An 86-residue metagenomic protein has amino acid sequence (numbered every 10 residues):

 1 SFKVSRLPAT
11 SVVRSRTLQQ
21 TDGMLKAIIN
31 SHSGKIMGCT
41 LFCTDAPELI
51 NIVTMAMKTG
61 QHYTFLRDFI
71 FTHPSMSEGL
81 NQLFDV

Functional and structural regions predicted by a protein language model:
S1-V86: Flexible, glycine-rich terminal cap/loop adjacent to redox cofactors in electron-transfer oxidoreductases
